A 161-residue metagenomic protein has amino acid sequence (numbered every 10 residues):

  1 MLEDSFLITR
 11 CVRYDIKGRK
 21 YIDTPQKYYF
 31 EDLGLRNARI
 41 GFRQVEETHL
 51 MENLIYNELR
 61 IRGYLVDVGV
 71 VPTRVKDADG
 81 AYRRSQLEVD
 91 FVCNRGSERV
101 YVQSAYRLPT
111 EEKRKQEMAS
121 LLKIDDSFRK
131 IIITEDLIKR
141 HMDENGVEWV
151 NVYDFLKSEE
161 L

Functional and structural regions predicted by a protein language model:
M1-R99: Accessory nucleic acid-recognition modules appended to NTPase machines
C11, G69-V71, I133-E135, V150-V152: Conserved beta-strand termini and adjacent loop/short-helix elements that scaffold enzyme active sites in alpha/beta
R19-K20, L122, K139-H141: Short secondary-structure boundary/capping segments
Y29, V102, I131-I133, E148-V150: Hydrophobic/aromatic beta-strand patches that form the interior of the parallel beta-sheet core in alpha/beta enzyme
I40, E112-K113, H141-D143: Short glycine-/acidic-enriched loop or helix-start segments at secondary-structure transitions that form or flank
N94-T110, E117: Active-site ExK catalytic segment of metal-dependent nucleases
L108-L137: Basic, amphipathic alpha-helical patches used to engage nucleic acids or provide basic targeting signals, exemplified
L137-L161: Domain-level recognition of nuclease-like catalytic cores that cleave nucleotide substrates
